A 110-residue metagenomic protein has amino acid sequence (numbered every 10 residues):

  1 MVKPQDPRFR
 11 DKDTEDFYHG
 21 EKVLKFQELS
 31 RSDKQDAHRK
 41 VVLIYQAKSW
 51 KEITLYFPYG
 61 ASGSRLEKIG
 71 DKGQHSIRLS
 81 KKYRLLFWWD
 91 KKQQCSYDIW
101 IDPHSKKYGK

Functional and structural regions predicted by a protein language model:
M1-L43: Arg/Lys-rich, positively charged N-terminal/basic patches that mediate binding to nucleic acids
V2-K3, K68-K110: Enriched for short, Lys/Arg-rich terminal
K48-H75: A short, surface-exposed loop/turn module that caps and links secondary-structure elements
